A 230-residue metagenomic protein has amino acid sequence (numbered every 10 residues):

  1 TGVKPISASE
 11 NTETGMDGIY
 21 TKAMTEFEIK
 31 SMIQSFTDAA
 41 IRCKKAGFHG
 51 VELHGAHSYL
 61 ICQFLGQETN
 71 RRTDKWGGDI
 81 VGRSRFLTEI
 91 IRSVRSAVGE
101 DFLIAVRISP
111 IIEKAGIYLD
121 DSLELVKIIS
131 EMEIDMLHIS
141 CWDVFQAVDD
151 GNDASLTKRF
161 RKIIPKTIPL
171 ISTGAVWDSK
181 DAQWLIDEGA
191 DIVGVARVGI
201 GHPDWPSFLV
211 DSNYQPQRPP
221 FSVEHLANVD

Functional and structural regions predicted by a protein language model:
T1-D230: Flavin-dependent oxidoreductase catalytic cores
